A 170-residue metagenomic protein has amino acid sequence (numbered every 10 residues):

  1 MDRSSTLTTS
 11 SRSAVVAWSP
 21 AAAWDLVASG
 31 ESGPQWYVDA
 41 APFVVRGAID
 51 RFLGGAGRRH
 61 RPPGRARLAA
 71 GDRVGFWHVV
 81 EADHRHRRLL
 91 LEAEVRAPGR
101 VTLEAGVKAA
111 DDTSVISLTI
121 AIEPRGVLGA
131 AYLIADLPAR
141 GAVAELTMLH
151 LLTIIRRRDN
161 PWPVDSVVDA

Functional and structural regions predicted by a protein language model:
M1-R58, A170: Hydrophobic ligand-binding cavity/cleft-lining segments
T9-S11, G75, G99-E104: Short, surface-exposed coil-to-beta transition loops
P20-A21, E81-H86, V107-V115: A short, structured loop/turn motif at beta-sheet edges
A23-V27, V79, L118: Hydrophobic pocket/interface hotspot
A56-G71: Short aromatic-glycine motifs in intrinsically disordered, low-complexity regions
G64-A66, L89-R96: Short beta-strand segments that buttress and anchor functional surface loops
E92-A142: Beta-strand/loop substructures that line and gate deep hydrophobic ligand-binding cavities in soluble
P124-A170: A conserved amphipathic terminal alpha-helix motif
